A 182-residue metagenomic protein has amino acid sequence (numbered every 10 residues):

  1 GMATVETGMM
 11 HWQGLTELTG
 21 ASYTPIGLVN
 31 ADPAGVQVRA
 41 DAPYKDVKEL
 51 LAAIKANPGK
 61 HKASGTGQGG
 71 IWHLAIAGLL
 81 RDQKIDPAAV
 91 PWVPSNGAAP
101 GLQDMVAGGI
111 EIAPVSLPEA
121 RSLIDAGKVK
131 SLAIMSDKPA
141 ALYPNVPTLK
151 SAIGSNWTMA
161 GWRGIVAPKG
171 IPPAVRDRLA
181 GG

Functional and structural regions predicted by a protein language model:
G1-A3, E111-V115, S131-A133: Paired acidic/hydrophobic, glycine-rich loop segments that form the ligand-binding mouth/hinge of periplasmic-binding
A3-V5, T66, P94-N96, I134-M135: Active-site-proximal beta-strand/loop segments in catalytic clefts of secreted hydrolases
T4-V5, A40, L117-P118, S136-D137 (+1 more regions): Short secondary-structure boundary segments
M10-P100, L149-S151, A160-G182: Hinge/capping helix and adjacent helix->loop/strand transition within the periplasmic-binding protein
H11, A141-Y143: Cytochrome P450 core scaffold surrounding the K-helix E-X-X-R motif and the conserved "meander" helix-loop region
T24, L50, K128-A140, W157: Conserved helix-loop-beta element of the AMP-binding
I54, G78, D82, A99-A113 (+1 more regions): Short helices/loops that flank or line small-molecule/ion binding pockets
